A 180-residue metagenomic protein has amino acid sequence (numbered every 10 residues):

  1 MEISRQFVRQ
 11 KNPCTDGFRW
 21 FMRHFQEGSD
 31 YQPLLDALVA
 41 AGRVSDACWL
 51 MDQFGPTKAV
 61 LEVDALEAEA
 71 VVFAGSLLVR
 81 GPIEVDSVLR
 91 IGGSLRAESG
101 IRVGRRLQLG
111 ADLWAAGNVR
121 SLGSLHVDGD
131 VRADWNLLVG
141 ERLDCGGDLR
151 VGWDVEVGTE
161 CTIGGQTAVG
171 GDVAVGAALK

Functional and structural regions predicted by a protein language model:
M1-K180: Short, glycine-biased loop/turn motifs at secondary-structure junctions and in low-complexity Ser/Thr/Pro-rich termini
